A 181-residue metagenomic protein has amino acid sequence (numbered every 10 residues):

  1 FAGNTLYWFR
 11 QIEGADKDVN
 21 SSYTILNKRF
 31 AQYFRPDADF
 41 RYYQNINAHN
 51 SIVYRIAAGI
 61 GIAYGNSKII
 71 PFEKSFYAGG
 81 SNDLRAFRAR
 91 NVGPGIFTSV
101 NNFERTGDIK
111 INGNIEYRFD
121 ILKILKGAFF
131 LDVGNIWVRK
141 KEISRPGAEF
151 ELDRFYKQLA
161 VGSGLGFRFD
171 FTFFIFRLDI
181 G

Functional and structural regions predicted by a protein language model:
F1-G181: C-terminal transmembrane beta-barrel domains of outer membrane proteins
